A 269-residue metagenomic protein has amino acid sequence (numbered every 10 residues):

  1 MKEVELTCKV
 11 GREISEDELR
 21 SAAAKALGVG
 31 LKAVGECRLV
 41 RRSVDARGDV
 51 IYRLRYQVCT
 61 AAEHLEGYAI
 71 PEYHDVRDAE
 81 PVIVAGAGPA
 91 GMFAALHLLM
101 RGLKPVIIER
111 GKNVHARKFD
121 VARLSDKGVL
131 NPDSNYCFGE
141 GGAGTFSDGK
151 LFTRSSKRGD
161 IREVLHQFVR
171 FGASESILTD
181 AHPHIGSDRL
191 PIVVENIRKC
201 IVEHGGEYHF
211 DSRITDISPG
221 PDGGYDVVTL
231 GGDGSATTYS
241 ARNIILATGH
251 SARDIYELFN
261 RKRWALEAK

Functional and structural regions predicted by a protein language model:
K2-Y52, Y56-F146, K150-K269: Residues forming the flavin
